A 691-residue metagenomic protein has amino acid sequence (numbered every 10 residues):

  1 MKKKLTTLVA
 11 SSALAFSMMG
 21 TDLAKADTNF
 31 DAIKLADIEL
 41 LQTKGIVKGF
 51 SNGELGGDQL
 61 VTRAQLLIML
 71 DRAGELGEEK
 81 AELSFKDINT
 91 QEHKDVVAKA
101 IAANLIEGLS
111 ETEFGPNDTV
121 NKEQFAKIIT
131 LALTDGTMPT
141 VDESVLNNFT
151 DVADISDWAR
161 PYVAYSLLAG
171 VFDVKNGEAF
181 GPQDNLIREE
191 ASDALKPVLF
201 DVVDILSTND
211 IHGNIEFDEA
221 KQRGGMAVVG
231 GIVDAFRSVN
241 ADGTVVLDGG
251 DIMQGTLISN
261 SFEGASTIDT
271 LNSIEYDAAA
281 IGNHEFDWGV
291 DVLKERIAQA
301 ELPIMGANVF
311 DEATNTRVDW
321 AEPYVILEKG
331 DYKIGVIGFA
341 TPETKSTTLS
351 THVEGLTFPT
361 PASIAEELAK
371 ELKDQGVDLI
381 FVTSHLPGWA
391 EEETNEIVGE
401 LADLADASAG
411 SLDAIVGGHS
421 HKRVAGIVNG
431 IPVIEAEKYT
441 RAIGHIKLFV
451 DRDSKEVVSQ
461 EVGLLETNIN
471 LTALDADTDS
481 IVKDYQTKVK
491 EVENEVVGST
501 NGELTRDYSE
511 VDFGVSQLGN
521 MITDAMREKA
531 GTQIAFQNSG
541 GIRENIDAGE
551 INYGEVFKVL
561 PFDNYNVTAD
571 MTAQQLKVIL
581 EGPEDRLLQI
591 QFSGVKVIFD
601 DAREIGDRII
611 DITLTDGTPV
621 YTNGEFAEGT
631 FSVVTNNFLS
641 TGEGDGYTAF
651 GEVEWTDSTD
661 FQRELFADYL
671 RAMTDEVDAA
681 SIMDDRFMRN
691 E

Functional and structural regions predicted by a protein language model:
K2-A36, T43, K48-V96, A102-E123 (+3 more regions): Feature responds to low-complexity, polar/acidic, surface-exposed segments characteristic of secreted/exported proteins
K25, D193-V203, G243, E691: Low-complexity, Pro/Thr/Ser/Gly/Ala-rich linker/spacer regions in secreted, extracellular modular proteins
A26-T28, S51-G57, E82-I88, E113-P116 (+9 more regions): Second-shell loop/turn segments in exported
I33-D37, Q42-T43, S51, R63-L70 (+19 more regions): Stable alpha-helical elements in mature extracytoplasmic
G45, Q65, L70-G77, I101-L105 (+20 more regions): Sec/Tat-exported extracytoplasmic proteins
E75-E79, D135-D142, N214, E343-T348 (+3 more regions): Short acidic/His/Gly/Ser-rich catalytic and metal-binding motifs that mark active-site loops of diverse hydrolases
F200-T472, F513-A525, A535, N566-D570 (+2 more regions): Acidic, metal/ion-coordinating pockets
V202-D204, N214-F217, T347, L356 (+4 more regions): Catalytic centers of hydrolytic enzymes
